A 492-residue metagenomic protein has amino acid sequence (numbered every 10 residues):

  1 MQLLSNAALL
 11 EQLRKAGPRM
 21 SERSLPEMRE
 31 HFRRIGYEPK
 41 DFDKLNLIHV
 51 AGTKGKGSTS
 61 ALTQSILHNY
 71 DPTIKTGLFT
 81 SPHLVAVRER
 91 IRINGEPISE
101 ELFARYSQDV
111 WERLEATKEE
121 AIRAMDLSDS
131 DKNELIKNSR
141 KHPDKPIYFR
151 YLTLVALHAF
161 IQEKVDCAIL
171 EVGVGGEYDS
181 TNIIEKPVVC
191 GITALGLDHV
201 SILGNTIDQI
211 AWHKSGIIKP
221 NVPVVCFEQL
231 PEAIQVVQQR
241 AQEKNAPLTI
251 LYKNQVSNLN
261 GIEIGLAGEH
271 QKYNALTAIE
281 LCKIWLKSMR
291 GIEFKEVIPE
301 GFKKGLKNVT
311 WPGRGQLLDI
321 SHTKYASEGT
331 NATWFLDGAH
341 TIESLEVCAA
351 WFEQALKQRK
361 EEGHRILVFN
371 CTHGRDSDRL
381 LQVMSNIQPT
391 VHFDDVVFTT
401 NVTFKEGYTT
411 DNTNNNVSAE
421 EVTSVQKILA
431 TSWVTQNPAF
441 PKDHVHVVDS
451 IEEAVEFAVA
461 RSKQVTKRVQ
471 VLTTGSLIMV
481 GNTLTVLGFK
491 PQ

Functional and structural regions predicted by a protein language model:
M1-G52, S58-I74, L78-V85, E119-P143: Short functional linear segments
L45, K118-L127, K132-R140, E163-V172 (+2 more regions): Acidic, Mg2+-coordinating active-site environments of NTP-dependent enzymes
A61-I147, Y151, V155, A194 (+2 more regions): Active-site phosphate/ATP/adenylate-binding loop shared across adenylate-forming ligases
D144-E177: Glycine-rich phosphate-binding loop used to anchor ATP phosphates in small-molecule kinases, encompassing both
C167-A168, D179-G191, L195-H199, Q209 (+1 more regions): Nucleotide phosphate-binding/pyrophosphate-handling subdomain across enzymes that bind or process nucleotide phosphates
G216-V224, R359-R365, K467: Short, surface-exposed connector motifs at secondary-structure boundaries
L230-E243, G329-W334, M384-V469: C-terminal helical cap/extension that packs against the catalytic core of soluble nucleotide-cofactor enzymes
K463-G488: A glycine-rich beta-strand to alpha-helix segment that forms a phosphate/ribose-binding loop at ligand/cofactor sites
